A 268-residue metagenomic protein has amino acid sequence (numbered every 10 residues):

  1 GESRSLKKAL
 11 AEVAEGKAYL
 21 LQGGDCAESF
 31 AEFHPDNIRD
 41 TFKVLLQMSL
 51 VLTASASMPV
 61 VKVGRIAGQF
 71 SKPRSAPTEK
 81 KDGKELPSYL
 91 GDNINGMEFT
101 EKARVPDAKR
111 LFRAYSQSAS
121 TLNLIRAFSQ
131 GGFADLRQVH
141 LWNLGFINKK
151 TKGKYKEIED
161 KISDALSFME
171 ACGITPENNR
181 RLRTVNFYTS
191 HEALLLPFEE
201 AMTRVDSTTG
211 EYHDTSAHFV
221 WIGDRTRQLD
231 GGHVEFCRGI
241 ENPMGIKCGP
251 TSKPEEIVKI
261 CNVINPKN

Functional and structural regions predicted by a protein language model:
G1-Y19: N-terminal basic/disordered segments at the start of proteins
A27-E28, E32-N268: Active-site-facing alpha/beta catalytic cores
